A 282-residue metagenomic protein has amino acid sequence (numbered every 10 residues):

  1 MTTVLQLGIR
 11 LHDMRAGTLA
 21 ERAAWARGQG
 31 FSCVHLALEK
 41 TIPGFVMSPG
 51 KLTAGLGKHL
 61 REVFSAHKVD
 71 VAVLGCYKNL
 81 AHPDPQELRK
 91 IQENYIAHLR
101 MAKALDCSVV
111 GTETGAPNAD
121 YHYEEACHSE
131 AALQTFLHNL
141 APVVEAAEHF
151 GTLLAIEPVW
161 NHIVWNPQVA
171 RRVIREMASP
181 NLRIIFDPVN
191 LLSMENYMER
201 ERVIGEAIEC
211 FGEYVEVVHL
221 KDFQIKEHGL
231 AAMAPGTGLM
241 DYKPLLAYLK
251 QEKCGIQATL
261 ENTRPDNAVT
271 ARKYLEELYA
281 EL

Functional and structural regions predicted by a protein language model:
V4-I9, V34, H138-L239: Acidic/histidine-rich catalytic cores of soluble enzymes
R10-M14, A37-T41, C76-N79, G115-P117 (+4 more regions): Active-site beta-loop-alpha junctions enriched in small/polar residues
R15-A26, K90-L99, Y197-I208: Short, acidic/polar
A20-E21, K58-H59, V63-H67, A81-I184: Active-site acidic/histidine proton-transfer and metal-coordination neighborhood in alpha/beta enzyme cores
A20-K40, D106: Catalytic domains of carbohydrate-active enzymes, especially glycoside hydrolases
A26, V34, F64, I91 (+6 more regions): Conserved, mostly hydrophobic/aromatic
F31, A102, C107, V215 (+1 more regions): A structural motif
A37-H59, T114-D120: Glycine-rich, proline-tolerant flexible connector loops at the mouths of alpha/beta enzymes
